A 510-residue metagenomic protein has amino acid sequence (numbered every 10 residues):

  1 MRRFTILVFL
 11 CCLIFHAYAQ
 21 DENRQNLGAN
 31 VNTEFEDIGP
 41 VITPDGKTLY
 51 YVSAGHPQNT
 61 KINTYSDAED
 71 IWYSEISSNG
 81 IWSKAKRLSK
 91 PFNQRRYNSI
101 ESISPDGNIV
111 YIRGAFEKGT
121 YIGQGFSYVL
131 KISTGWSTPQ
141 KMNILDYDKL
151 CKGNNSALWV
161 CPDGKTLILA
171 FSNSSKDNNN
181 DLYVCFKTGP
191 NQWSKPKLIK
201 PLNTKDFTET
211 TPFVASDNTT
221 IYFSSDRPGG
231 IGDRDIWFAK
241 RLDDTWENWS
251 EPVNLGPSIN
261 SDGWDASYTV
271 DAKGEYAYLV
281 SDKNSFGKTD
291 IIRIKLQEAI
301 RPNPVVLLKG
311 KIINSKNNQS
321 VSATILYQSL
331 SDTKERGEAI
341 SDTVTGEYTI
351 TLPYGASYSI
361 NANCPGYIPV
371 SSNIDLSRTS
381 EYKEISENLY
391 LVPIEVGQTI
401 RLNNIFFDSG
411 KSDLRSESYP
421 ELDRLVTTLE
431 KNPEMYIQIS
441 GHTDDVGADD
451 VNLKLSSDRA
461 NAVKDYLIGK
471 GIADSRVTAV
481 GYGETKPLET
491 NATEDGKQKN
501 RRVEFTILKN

Functional and structural regions predicted by a protein language model:
M1-E22: Bacterial Sec-dependent N-terminal signal peptides
Q20-K311, S315-K316, S331, G337-S341 (+4 more regions): Short, conserved micro-motifs composed of acidic
A68, S225, G230, N432 (+1 more regions): Periplasmic OmpA-like peptidoglycan-binding domain that tethers envelope proteins to the cell wall
A323-I340, V344, N510: Short amphipathic beta-strand segments in non-cytosolic proteins
Q328-K334, P365-Y367, H442-D444, E484: Change "in extracellular beta-sheet-rich domains … of secreted and cell-surface proteins" to "in beta-sheet-rich domains
G346, A356-G366: A short, solvent-exposed beta-strand micro-motif common in secreted/extracellular proteins
T349-P353: Short, flexible loop/turn segments at beta-strand junctions in immunoglobulin-like and fibronectin type III
E395-M435, T443-V451: Short, solvent-exposed beta-strand/turn patches at coil↔beta or beta↔helix junctions that act as interaction loops
